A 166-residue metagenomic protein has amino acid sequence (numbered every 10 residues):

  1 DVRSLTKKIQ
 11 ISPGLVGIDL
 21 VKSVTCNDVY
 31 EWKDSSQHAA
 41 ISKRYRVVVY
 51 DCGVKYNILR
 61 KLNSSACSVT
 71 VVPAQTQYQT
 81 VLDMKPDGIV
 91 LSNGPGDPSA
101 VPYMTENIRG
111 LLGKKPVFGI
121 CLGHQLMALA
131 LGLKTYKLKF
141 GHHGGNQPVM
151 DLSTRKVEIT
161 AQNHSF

Functional and structural regions predicted by a protein language model:
D1-M84, P98: RNA-binding accessory domains that recognize and position tRNA/RNA substrates
Y50-C52, N163-F166: Charged, low-complexity, helix/coiled-coil-prone segments
G88, N93-S165: Cysteine-nucleophile active-site neighborhood
